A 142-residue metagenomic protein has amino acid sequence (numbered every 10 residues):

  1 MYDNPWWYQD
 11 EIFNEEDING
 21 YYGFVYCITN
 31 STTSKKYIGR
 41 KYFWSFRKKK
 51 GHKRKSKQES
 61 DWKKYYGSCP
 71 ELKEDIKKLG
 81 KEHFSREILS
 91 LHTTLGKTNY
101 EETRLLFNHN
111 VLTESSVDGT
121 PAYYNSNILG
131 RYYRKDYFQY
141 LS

Functional and structural regions predicted by a protein language model:
M1-S142: Structure-specific nucleic-acid interaction/processing domains
